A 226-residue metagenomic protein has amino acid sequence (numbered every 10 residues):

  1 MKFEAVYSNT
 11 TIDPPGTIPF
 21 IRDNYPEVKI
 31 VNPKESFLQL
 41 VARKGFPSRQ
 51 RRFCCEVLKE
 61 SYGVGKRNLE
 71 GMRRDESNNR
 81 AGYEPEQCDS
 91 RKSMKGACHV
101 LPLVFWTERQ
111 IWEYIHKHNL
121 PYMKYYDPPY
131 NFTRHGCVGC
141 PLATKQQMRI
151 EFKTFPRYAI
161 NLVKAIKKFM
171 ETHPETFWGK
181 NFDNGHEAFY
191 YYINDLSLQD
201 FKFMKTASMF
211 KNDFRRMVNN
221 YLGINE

Functional and structural regions predicted by a protein language model:
M1-K117, I224-E226: ATP-dependent adenylation/nucleotidyltransferase module used to activate substrates
P121-M123, D127-E226: ATP/NTP-dependent adenylation/nucleotidyl-transfer catalytic domains that generate, transfer, or process NMP-activated
